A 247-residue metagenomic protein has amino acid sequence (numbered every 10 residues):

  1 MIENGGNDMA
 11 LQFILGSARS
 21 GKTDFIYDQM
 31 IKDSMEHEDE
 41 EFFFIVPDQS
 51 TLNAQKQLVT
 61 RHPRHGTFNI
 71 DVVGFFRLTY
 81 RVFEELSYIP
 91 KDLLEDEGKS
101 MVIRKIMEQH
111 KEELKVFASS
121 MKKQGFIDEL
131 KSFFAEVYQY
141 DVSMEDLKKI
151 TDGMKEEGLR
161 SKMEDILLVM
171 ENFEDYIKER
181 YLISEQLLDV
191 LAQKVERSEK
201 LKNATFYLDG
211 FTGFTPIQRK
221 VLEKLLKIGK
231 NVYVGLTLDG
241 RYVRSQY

Functional and structural regions predicted by a protein language model:
I2-L93: P-loop NTPase Walker
M9, D39-E41, L201-A204, G229-N231: A general structural motif
M9-L11, G158-S161, D165, Q246-Y247: Active-site cores of enzymes that catalyze phosphoryl transfer or operate on phosphate-rich substrates
S20, F214-T215, Y242: Catalytic P-loop NTPase motifs of RecA-like helicase/translocase cores
F44-V46, V72, Y207, N231-L236: Structural recognition of the conserved hydrophobic beta-strand(s) that form the central parallel beta-sheet of P-loop
S50-T51, V59-K200, P216: Basic/charged alpha-beta structural segments of nucleotide/phosphate-handling enzymes
K202-F214: Conserved P-loop NTPase "ATPase switch" module shared by AAA+ and STAND
Q218-Y247: Conserved RecA-like helicase ATPase core segment that couples NTP binding/hydrolysis to strand translocation
